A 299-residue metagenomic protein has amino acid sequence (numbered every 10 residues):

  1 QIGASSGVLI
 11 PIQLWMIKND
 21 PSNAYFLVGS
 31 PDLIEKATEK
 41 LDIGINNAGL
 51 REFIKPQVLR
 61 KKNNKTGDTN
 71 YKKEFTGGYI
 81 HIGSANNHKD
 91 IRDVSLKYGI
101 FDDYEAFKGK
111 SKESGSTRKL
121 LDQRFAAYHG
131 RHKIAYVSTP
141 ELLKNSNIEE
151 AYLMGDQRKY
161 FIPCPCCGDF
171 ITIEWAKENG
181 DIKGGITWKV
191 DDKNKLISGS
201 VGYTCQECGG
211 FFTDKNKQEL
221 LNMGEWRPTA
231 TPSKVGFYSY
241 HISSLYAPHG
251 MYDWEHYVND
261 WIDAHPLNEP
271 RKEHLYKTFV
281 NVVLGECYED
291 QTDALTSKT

Functional and structural regions predicted by a protein language model:
Q1-T299: Phosphate/NTP-binding elements of NTP-utilizing enzymes
